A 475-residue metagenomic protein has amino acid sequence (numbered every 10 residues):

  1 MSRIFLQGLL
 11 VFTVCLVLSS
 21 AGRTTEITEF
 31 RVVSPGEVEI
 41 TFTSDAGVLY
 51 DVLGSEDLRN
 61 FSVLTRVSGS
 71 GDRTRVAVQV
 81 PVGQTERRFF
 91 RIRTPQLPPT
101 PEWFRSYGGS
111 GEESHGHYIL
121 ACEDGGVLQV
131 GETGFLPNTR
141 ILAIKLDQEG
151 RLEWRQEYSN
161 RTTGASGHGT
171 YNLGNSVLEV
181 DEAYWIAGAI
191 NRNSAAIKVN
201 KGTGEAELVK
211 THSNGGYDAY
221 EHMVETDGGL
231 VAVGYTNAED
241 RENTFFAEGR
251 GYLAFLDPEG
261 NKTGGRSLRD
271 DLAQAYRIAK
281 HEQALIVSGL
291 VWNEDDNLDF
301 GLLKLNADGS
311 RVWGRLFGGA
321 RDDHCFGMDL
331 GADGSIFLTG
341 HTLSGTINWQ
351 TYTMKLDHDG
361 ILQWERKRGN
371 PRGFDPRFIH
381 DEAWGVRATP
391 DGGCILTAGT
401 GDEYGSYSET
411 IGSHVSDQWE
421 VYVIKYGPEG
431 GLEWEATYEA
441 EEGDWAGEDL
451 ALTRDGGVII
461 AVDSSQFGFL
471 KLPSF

Functional and structural regions predicted by a protein language model:
M1-Q7: Positively charged n-region of N-terminal signal peptides that target proteins for export
G8-S19: Bacterial N-terminal signal peptides
L9-L10, R23-V33, E123, P390 (+1 more regions): Compositionally biased, low-hydrophobicity segments enriched in charged and small polar residues
S20-P98: Short, composition-biased motifs enriched in small/polar/acidic residues
P98-F475: A sequence-level/structural motif corresponding to short, flexible coil/turn segments enriched in small polar residues
